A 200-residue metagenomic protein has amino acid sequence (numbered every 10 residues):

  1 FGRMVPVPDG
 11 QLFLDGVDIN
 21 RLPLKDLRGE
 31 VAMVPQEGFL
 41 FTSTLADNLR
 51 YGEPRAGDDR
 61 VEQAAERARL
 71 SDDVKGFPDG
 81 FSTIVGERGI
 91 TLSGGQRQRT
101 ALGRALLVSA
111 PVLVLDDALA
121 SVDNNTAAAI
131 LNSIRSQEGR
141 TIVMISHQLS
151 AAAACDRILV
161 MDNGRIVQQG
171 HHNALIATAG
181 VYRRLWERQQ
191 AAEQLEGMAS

Functional and structural regions predicted by a protein language model:
F1-G2: Helix-to-loop junction immediately C-terminal to a conserved catalytic motif
V7, S71-T100, V122, A192-S200: ABC-fold ATPase nucleotide-binding domain signature/coupling loops
Q11-F13, R21, R28, A46-E87 (+2 more regions): ABC ATPase nucleotide-binding domain helical subdomain, centered on the C-loop/LSGGQ "ABC signature"
L102, I145: Hydrophobic anchor residue at the start of the ABC signature
L107-P111: A short, proline-enriched helix->beta-strand linker immediately N-terminal to the Walker B motif in ABC-type P-loop
L113-D117: Catalytic Walker B motif of ABC-type/P-loop ATPase nucleotide-binding domains
N132, Q148, A153-S200: C-terminal portion of ABC ATPase nucleotide-binding domains
S133-M144, A152: Conserved catalytic loops of ABC-family nucleotide-binding domains
